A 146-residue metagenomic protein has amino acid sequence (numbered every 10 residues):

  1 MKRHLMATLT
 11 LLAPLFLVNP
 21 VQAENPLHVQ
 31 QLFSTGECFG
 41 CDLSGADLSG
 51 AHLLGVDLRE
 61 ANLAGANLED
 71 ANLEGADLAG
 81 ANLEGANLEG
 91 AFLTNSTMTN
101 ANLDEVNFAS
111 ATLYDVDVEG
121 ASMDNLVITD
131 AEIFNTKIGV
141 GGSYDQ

Functional and structural regions predicted by a protein language model:
M1-L5: Positively charged n-region of N-terminal signal peptides that target proteins for export
A7-L9, D145: Short helix-onset patch at the extreme N-terminus, typifying the N->h transition of secretory signal peptides
T10-L11, V21: Cleavable N-terminal signal peptides
P14-L15: N-terminal low-structure segments adjacent to metalloprotease catalytic domains across cellular compartments
V21-Q146: Tandem repeat scaffolds
